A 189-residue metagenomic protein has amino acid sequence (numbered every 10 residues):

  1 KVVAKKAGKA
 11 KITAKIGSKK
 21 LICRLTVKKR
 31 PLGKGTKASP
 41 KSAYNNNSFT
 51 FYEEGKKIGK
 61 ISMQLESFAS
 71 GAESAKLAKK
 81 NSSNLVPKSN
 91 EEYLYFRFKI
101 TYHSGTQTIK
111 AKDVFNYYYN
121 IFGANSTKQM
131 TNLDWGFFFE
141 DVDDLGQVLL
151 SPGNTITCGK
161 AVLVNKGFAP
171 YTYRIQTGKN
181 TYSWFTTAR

Functional and structural regions predicted by a protein language model:
K1-L32: Extracytoplasmic soluble-region selector
L25-R189: Conserved functional micro-motifs across diverse proteins
